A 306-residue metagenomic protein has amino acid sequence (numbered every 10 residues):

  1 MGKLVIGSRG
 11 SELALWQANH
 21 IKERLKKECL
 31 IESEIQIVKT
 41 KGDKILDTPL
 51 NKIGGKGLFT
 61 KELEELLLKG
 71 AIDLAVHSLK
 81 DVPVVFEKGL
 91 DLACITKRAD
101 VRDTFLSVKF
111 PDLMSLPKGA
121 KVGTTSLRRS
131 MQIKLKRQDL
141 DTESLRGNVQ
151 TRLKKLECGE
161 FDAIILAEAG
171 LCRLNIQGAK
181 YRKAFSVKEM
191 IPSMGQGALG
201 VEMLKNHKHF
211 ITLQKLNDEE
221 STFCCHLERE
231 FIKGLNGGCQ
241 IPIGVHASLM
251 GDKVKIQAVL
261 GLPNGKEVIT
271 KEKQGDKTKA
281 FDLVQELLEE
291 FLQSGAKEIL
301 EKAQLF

Functional and structural regions predicted by a protein language model:
G2-L46, K52, L135-F306: Small-molecule-sensing regulatory modules
E12-R24, D47, G55-F59, V84 (+3 more regions): N-terminal winged-helix
T48-D73: Short, structured active-site "lid" loops
L66-L68, V82, E87: Extracytoplasmic loops/domains of multi-pass membrane proteins
A71-S78, D162-A167: Paired acidic/hydrophobic, glycine-rich loop segments that form the ligand-binding mouth/hinge of periplasmic-binding
L79-K80, K88-L140: A conserved helix-loop-strand patch within extracytoplasmic ligand-binding domains of the periplasmic binding
L79-V82, A169-L171: Short glycine-rich anion-binding loops that position phosphate/pyrophosphate groups of nucleotides and phosphorylated
